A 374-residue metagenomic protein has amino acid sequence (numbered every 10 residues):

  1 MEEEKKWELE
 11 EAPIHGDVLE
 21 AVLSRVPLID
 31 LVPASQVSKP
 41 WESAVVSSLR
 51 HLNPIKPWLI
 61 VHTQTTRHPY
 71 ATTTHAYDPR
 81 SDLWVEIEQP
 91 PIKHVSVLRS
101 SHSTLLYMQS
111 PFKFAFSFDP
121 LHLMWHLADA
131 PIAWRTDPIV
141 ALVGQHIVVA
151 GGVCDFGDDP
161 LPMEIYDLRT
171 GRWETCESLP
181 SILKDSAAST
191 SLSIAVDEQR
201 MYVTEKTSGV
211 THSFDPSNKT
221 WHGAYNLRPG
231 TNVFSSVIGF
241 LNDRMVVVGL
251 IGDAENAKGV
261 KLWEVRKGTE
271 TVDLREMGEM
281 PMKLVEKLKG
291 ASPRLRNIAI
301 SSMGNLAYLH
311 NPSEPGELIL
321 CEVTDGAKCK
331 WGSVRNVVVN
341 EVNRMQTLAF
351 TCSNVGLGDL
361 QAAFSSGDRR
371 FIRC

Functional and structural regions predicted by a protein language model:
M1-G16, A21, R369-C374: CRL adaptor-proximal regions
W7-H15, P27-A34, F156-D159: Amphipathic alpha-helical protein-protein interaction segments
L9-I14, L28, S48, I87-V95 (+7 more regions): Short loop/turn motifs that recur once per blade in beta-propeller domains
R25, L31-V37, V148-V149, M201-V203 (+2 more regions): Hydrophobic, repeat-rich solenoid/adaptor surfaces of innate immune receptors and signaling proteins
V32-R50, Y77: Short helix-loop-helix/strand-helix junction enriched in hydrophobic and basic residues
N53-D82: An edge-strand/N-cap motif at the start of beta-rich repeat modules
A71, I87-K261, C329: A sequence/structural signal of beta-propeller blade repeats
G259-C374: C-terminal closing repeat unit and adjoining cap/tail of repeat-based domains
